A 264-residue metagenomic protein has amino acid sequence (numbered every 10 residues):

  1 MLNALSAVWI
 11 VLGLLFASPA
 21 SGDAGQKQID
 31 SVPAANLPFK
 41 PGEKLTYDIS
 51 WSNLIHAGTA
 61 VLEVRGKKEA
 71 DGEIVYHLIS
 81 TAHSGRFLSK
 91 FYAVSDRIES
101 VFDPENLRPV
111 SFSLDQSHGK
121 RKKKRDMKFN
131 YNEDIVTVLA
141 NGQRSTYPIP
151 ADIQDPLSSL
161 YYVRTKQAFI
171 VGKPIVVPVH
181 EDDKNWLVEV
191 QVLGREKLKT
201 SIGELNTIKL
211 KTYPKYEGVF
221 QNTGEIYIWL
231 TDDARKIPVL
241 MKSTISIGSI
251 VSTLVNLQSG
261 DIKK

Functional and structural regions predicted by a protein language model:
M1-L2: N-terminal secretory signal peptides that target proteins for export/translocation
S6-A17: Bacterial N-terminal signal peptides
A7, P156-S159, K236: A generic signature of intrinsically disordered, low-complexity regions enriched in glycine/proline and charged/polar
F16-A24: Signal peptide processing junction and immediate N-terminal pro/mature segment of secreted/exported proteins
D23-Y131, A168-K264: Acidic, serine/threonine-rich low-complexity disordered tracts
R121-T165: Hydrophobic, well-structured mid-protein blocks that either form specific transmembrane helices
